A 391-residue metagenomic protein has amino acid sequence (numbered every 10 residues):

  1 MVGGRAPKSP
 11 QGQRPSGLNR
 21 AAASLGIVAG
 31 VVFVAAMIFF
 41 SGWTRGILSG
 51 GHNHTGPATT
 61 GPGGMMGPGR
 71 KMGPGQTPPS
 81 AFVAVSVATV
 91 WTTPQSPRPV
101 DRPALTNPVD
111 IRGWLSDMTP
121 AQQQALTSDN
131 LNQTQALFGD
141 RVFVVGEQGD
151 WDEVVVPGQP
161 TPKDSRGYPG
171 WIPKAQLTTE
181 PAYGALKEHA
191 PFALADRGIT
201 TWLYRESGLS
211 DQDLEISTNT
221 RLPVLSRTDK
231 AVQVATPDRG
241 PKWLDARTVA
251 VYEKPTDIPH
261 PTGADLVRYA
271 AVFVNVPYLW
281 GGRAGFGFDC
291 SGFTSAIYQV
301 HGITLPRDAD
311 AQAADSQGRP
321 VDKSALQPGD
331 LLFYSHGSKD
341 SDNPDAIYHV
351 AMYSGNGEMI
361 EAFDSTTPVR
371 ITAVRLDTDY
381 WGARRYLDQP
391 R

Functional and structural regions predicted by a protein language model:
M1-N19: N-terminal Lys/Arg-rich, disordered targeting/topogenic segments
G26-F40: Hydrophobic membrane-insertion alpha-helices, especially the h-region of bacterial N-terminal signal peptides
I38-H52: Hydrophobic single-pass membrane-insertion segments
G50, H54-G56, G61-L105, Q124-S128 (+5 more regions): Boundary regions of SH3-family modules and the immediately adjacent low-complexity/disordered segments in eukaryotic
G67, L186-E188, I199-T201, R205-S210 (+4 more regions): Aromatic- and glycine-rich peptidoglycan recognition patches
A136, I216, A325-L326: Short, well-ordered loop/turn sites that connect or cap secondary structure elements
D140, T220, G329-D330: Structural motif
P277-G292, A296-P328: Catalytic cysteine-centered active-site loop
